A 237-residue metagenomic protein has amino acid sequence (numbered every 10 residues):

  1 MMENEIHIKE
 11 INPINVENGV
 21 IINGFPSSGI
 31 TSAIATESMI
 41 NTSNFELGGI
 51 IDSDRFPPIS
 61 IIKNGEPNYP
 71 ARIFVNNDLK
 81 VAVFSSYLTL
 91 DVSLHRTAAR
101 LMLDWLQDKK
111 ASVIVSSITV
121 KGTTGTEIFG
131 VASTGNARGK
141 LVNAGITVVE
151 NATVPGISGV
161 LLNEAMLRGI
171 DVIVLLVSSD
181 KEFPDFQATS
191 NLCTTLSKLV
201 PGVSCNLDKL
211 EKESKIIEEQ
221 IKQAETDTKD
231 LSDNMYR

Functional and structural regions predicted by a protein language model:
M2-Y87: N-terminal short beta-loop-beta anion/metal-coordinating cradle
N23-G24, F84-S85, S116-I118, L176-S178: Short beta-strand segments
F25-I30, L90-V92, T119-T124, K181-F183: Gly/Ser/Thr-rich loops at beta-strand to alpha-helix junctions that form or flank small-molecule/cofactor-binding
E37-N41, A99-M102, S190-T194: Short, solvent-exposed amphipathic alpha-helical segments in soluble enzyme and RNA/protein-processing domains
V92-R138: Internal, conserved structured core segments that host functional sites
L103-I114, M166-D171, L199-V203: Secondary-structure boundary elements
G122-L199, M235: Catalytic cores of processing enzymes, dominated by hydrolases/peptidases, characterized by acidic/His-rich
F183-R237: A conserved C-terminal secondary-structure "cap"
